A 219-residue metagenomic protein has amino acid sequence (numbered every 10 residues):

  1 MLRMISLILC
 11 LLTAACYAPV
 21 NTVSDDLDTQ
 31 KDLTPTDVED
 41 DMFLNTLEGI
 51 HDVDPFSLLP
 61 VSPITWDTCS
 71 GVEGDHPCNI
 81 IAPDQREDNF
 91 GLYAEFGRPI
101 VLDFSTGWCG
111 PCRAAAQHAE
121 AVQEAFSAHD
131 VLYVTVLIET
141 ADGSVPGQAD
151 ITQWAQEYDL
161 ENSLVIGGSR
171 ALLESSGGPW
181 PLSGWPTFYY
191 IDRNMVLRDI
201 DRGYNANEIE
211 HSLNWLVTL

Functional and structural regions predicted by a protein language model:
L2-C10: Sec-dependent signal peptide recognition, specifically the positively charged N-region followed immediately by
L11, C16-I81: N-terminal targeting signals for export/organelle localization
N79-I100, F126: A short beta-strand-turn-helix
G97-I100, F104-W108, T140, G184: Short pre-active-site segment immediately N-terminal to redox-active cysteine/selenocysteine motifs in thiol-based
R98-P99, A114-L137, Q156: Conserved helix-turn-beta segment immediately C-terminal to the redox Cys motif in thioredoxin-like folds
F104-A121, G143: Conserved redox-active cysteine motifs that mediate thiol-disulfide chemistry, especially di-cysteine Cys-X(1-2)-Cys
V134, A149-R193: Short, internal strand/loop/helix patches that form the active-site neighborhood or redox-interaction surface
S183-L219: Thiol-/selenol-based redox modules, centered on thioredoxin-like and closely related oxidoreductase domains
